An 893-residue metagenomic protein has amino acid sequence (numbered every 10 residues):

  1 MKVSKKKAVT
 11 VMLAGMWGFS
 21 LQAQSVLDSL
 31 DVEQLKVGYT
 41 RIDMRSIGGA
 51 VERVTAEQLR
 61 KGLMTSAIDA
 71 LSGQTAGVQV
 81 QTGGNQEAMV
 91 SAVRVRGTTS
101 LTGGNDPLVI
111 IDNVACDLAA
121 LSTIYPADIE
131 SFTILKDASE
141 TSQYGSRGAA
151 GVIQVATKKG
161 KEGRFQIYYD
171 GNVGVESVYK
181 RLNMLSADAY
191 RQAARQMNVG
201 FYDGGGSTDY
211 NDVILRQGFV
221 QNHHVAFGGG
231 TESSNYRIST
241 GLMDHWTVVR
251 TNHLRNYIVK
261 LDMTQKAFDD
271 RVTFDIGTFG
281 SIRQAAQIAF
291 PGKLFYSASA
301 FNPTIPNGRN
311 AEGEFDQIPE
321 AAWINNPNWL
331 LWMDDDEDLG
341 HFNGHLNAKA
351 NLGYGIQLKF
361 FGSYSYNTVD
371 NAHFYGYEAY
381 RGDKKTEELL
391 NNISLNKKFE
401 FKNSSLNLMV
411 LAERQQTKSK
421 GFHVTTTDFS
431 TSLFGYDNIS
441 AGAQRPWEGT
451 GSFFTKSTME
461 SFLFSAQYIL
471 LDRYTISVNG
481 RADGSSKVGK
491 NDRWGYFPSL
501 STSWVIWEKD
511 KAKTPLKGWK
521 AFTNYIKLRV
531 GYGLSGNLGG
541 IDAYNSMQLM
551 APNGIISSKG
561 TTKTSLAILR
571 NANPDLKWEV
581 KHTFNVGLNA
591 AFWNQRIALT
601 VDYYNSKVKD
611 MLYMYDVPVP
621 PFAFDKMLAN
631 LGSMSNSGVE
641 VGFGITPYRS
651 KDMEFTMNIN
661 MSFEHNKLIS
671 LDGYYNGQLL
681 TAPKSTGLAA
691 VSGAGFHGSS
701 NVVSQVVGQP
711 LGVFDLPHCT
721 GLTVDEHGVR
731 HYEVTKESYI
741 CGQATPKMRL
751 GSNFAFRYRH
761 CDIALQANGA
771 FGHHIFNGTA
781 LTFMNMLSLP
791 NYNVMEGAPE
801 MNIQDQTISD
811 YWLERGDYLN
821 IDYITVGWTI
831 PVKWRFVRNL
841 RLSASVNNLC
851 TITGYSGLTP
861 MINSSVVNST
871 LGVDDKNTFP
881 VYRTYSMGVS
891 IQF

Functional and structural regions predicted by a protein language model:
M1-A267, V272-S281, P327, H341-N343 (+8 more regions): Short, small/polar-rich motifs associated with maturation and membrane association, primarily at protein termini
D106, G218-Q221, N256-Y257, D262-F268 (+7 more regions): Extracellular/periplasmic, surface-exposed regions of secreted and cell-surface proteins
Y168-D203, A629, T646-A744, N847 (+1 more regions): Conserved small-residue
N183-S186, Y375, T425-T427, Y674 (+2 more regions): Short Gly/aromatic-enriched secondary-structure transition segments
Q287-A289, S297, E337: Immediate N-terminus of the mature polypeptide
L294-N328: Acidic, glycine-rich flexible loop segments
V729-Y732, D762-Y823, L858: C-terminal beta-barrel architecture of Gram-negative outer-membrane proteins
